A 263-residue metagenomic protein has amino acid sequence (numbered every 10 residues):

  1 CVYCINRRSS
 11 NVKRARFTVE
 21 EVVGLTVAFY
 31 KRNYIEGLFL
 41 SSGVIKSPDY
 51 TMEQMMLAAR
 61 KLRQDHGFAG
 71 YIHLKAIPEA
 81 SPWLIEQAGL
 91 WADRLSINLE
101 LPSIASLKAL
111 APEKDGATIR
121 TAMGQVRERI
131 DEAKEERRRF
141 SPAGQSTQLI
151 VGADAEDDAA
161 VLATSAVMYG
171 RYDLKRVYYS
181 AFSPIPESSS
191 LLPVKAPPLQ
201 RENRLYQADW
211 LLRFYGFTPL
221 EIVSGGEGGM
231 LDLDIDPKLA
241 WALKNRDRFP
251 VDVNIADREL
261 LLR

Functional and structural regions predicted by a protein language model:
C1-C4: Short cysteine clusters
N6-T147, V151-E156, M168-Y169, S183-V194: Conserved Radical SAM active-site core
G70, A143-Q145, Y172-K175, A208-W210 (+1 more regions): Structural beta-strand/beta-sheet cores of well-ordered domains, especially the beta-sheet scaffolds that support
R120-V126, A155-P237: A structural motif corresponding to the C-terminal lobe/cap of the Radical SAM core domain
A143, R204, N254-D257: N-terminal alpha-helical segment
D236, A240, R248-R263: Helix-hairpin-helix
